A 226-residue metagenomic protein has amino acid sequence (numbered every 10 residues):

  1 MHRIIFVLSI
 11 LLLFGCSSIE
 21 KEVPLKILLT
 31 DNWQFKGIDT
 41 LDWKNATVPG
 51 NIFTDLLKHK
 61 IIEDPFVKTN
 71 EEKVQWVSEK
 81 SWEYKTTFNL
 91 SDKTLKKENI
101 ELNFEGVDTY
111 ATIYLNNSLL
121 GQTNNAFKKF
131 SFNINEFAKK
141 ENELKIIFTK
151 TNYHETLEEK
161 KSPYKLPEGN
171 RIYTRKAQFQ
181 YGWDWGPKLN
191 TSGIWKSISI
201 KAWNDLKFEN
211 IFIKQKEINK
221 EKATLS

Functional and structural regions predicted by a protein language model:
H2-V7: Sec-dependent signal peptide recognition, specifically the positively charged N-region followed immediately by
F14-G15: C-terminal motif of bacterial Sec signal peptides marking the signal peptidase cleavage site
E20-K21, L25-D31, K36-I38, E79-K207: Accessory beta-strand-rich segments of carbohydrate-active enzymes
N32-K60, T191: Predominantly extracellular/luminal regions of secreted and cell-surface proteins, especially disulfide-bonded
D64-W76: Surface-exposed, low-complexity/disordered Ser/Thr/Gly/Pro/Asn-rich loops and linkers
V74-W76, G186, Q215-E217: Outer-membrane beta-barrel proteins
K201-S226: Surface beta-strand/loop "capping" patches
